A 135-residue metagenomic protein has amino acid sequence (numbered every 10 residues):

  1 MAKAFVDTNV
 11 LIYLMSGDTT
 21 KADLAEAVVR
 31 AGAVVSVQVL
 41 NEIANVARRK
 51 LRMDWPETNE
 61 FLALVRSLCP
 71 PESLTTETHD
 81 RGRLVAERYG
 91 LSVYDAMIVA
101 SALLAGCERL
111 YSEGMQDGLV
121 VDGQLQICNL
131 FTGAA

Functional and structural regions predicted by a protein language model:
M1-S36, K50-E60: Short, well-structured N-terminal submotif of metal-dependent ribonuclease cores
D7-N9, E42, D95, G114: Acidic active-site catalytic centers that drive phospho-/nucleotidyl reactions and related ester hydrolyses
V34, Q38-L40, S112: Substrate-recognition element of Asp-dependent hydrolases with the DxDx(T/V) motif
E42-P70: Active-site-proximal, substrate-binding regions of enzyme catalytic domains and RNA-binding/basic surfaces
P70-E113: Active-site neighborhoods of divalent-metal-dependent phosphate/nucleic-acid chemistry enzymes
V99-A135: Acidic, PIN/NYN-like endoribonuclease modules and their adjacent C-terminal/linker elements
